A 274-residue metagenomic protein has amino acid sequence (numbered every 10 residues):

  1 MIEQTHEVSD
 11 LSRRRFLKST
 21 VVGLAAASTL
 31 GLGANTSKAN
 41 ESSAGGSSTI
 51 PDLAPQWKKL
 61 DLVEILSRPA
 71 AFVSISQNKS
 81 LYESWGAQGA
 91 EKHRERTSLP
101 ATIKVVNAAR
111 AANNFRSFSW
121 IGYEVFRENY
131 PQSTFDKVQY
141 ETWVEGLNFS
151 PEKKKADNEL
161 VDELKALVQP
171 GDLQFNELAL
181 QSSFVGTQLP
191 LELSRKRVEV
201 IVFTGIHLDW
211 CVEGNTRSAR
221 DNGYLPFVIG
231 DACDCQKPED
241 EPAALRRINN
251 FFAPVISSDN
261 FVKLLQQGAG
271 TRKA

Functional and structural regions predicted by a protein language model:
M1-R15, K38: N-terminal secretory signal peptides
R13-V21, A27-T29: N-terminal export leaders
G33-A34, A39-A44: Boundary at the C-terminal end of the N-terminal hydrophobic targeting segment
S42-P170, L264-K273: Active-site acidic carboxylates
K154-V198: Internal catalytic-core helix/loop-beta-alpha segment that presents or stabilizes conserved functional determinants
V202-I206, G223-P238: A short glycine-rich beta-strand->turn/loop micro-motif centered on a GG-aromatic cluster
P254-F261: Short acidic-hydrophobic, aromatic-tinged amphipathic segments that line or gate anion-handling sites
